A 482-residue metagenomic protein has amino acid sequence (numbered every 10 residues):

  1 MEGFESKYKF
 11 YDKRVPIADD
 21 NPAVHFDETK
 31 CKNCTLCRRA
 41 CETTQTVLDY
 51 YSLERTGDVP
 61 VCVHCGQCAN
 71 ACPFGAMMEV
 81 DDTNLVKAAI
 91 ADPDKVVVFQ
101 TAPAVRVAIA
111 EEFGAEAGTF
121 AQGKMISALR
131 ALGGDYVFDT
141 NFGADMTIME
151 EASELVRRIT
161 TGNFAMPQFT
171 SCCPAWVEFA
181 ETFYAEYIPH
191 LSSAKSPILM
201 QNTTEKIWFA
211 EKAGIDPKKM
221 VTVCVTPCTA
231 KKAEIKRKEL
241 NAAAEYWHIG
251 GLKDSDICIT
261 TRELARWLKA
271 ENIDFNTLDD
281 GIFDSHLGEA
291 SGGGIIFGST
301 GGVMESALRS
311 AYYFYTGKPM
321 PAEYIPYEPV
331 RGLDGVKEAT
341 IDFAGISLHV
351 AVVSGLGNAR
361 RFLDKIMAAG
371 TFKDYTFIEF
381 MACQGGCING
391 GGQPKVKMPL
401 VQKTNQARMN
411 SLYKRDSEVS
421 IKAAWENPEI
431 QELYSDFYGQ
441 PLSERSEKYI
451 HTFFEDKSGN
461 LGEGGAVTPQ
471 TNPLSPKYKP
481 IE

Functional and structural regions predicted by a protein language model:
M1-T44, A339, L363-I366, F380 (+2 more regions): Ferredoxin-type iron-sulfur electron-transfer modules and their immediate structural context
R14, H25, K30-E54, Q67-L85 (+1 more regions): Iron-sulfur cluster-binding cysteine motifs and their immediate structural context in ferredoxin-like electron-transfer
P16-N21, D27, D49-Y50, D58-V59 (+2 more regions): Short, intrinsically disordered, charge-biased short linear motifs at domain edges
A23, N33, H64, A121-K124 (+1 more regions): Residue-level preference for nonpolar/small residues embedded in alpha-helices
V24-H25, R55-T56, E111-G114: Short, contiguous strand/loop micro-motifs
E28-C34, R38, V59-C65, A69 (+3 more regions): Residues immediately within or flanking Cys/His clusters that coordinate Zn2+ in small zinc-binding modules
E79-E482: Iron-sulfur-associated redox domains of electron-transfer enzymes in respiratory and anaerobic energy metabolism
